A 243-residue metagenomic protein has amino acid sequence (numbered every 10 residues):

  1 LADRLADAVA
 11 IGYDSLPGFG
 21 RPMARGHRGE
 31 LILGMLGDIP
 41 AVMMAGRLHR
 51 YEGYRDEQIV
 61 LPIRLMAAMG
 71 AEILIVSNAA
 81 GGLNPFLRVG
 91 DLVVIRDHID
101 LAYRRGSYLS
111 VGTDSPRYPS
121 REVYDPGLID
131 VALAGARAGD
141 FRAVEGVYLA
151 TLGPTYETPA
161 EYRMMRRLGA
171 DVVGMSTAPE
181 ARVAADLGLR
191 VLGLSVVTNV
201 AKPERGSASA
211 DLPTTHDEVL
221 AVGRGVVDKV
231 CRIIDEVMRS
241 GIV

Functional and structural regions predicted by a protein language model:
L1-P119: Metabolite-binding pocket within alpha/beta catalytic cores that recognizes anionic/polar moieties
M43-A45, L74-N78, V94, A143-L149 (+2 more regions): General beta-strand structural signal in soluble alpha/beta enzymes
M66-G70, R166, A185: Non-catalytic positions within long, well-ordered alpha-helices that form the structural scaffold/packing of enzyme
I129, A134-D171, I234, M238-I242: Active-site/ligand-binding-proximal alpha/beta "capping" segment
M175-E218: Zn-dependent metallopeptidase/amidohydrolase metal-coordination segment
K202-V243: His/Asp/Glu-rich mid-to-C-terminal helical/loop segments that flank catalytic regions of hydrolases
